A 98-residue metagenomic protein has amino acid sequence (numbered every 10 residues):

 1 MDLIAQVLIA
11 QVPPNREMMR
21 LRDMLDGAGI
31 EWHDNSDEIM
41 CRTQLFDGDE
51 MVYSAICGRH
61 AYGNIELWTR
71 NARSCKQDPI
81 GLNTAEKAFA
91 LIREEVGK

Functional and structural regions predicted by a protein language model:
M1-G48, Y62, A72-N83: Negatively charged, low-complexity tracts enriched in Asp/Glu with abundant Ser/Thr
M1-L3, R93-K98: Short intrinsically disordered terminal tails
E50-V52: Extracellular structured ligand-interaction cores
L67-R70: Periplasmic/extracellular, small/polar-rich flexible segments of pilin-like filament-forming proteins
K87: Cysteine-dependent deubiquitinase/ubiquitin-like isopeptidase catalytic cores across multiple families
